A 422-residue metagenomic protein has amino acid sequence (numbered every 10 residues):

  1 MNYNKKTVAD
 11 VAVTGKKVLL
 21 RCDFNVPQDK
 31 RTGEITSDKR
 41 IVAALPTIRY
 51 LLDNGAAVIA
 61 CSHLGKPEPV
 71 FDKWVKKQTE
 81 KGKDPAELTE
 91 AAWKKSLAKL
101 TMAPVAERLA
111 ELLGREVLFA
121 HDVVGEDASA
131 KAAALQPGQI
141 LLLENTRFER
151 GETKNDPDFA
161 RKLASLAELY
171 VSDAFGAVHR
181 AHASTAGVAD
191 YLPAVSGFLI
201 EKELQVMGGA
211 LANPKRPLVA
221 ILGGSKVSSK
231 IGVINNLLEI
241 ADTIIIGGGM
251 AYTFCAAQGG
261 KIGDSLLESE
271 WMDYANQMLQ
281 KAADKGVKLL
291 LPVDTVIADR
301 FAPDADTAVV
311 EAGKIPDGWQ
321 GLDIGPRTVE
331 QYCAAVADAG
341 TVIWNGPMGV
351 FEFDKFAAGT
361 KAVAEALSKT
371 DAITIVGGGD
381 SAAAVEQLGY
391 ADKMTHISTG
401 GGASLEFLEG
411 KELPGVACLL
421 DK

Functional and structural regions predicted by a protein language model:
M1-K422: Active-site loop-to-helix "anion-binding N-cap" substructures in soluble metabolic enzymes
